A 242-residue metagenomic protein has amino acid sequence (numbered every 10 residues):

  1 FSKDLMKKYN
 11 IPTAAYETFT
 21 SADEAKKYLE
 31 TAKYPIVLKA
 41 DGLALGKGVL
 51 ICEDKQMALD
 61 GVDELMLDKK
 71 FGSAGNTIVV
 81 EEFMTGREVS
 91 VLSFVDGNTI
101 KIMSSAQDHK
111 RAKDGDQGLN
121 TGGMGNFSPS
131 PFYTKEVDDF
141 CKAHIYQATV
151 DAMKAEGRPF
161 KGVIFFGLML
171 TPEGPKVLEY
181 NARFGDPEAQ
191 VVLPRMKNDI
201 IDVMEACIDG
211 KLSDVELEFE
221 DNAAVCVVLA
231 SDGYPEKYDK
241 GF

Functional and structural regions predicted by a protein language model:
F1-A32, I36-V37: Conserved N-proximal alpha/beta basic substrate-recognition cap immediately N-terminal to, or forming the N-lobe
S2-K3, A25, A58, T121 (+2 more regions): A general structural signal for well-ordered alpha-helical segments in protein cores
E17-K26, L43-G46, T77-T85: Short, glycine/charge-rich beta-strand/loop segments that flank catalytic centers and engage negatively charged groups
E24-K27, M57-D60, Y234-Y238: Short, conserved charged micro-motifs
K33-K55, V192: Conserved anion/nucleotide-ligand pocket segment
K39, G122, V227: Residue-level signal for inorganic ion chemistry
G48-Q190: Internal nucleotide-binding/catalytic subdomain
K142-I164, N181-F242: Active-site "cap" helix and flanking loop/linker of ATP-utilizing ligase/carboxylase catalytic domains
